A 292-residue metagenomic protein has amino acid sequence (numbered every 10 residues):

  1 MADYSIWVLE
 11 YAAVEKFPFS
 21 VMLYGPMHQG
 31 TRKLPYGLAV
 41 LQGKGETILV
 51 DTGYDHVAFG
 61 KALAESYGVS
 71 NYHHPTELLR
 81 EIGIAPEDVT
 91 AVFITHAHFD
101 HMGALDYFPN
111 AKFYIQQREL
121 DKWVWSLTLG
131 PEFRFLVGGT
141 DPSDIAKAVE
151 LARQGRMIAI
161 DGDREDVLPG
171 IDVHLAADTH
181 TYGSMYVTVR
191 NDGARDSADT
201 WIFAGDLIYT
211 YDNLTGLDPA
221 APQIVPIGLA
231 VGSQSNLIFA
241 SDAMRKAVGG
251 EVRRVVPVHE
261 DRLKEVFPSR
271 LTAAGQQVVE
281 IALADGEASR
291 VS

Functional and structural regions predicted by a protein language model:
M1-A58, A62-E65, D163, A243 (+3 more regions): Zn-dependent metallo-beta-lactamase
I6, L41, D51, V89 (+6 more regions): Divalent metal-coordination and catalytic microenvironments
V8, L38-Q42, I48, V57 (+1 more regions): Core dinuclear metal-dependent hydrolase active-site scaffold
A12, T52-Y54, A97, E119 (+4 more regions): Active-site metal-binding loops of divalent metal-dependent hydrolases
E65-I115: Active-site metal-binding motif and surrounding structural segment of the metallo-beta-lactamase
G68-E77, R190-S292: Cap/insert and terminal regions of metallo-dependent hydrolase folds
S70-I84, D88, R118-L175, L229-V252 (+1 more regions): Metallo-beta-lactamase
V92-M102, A176-Y182, V256-R262: Histidine-centered catalytic micro-motifs
